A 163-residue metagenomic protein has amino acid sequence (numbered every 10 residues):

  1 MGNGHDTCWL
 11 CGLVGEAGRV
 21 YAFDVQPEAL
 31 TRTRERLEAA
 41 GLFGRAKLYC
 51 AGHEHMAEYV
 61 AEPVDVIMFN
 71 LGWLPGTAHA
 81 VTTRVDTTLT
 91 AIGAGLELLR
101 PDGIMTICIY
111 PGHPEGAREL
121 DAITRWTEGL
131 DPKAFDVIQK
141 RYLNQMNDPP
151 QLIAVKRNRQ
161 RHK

Functional and structural regions predicted by a protein language model:
N3-E16: Conserved SAM-binding loop of SAM-dependent methyltransferases across substrates and taxa, primarily the Class I
E16, E38-G44, G129-A134: Short helix-capping segments at alpha-helix termini
R19-D24: Conserved SAM-binding motif I beta-strand of class I
L30-D65: S-adenosyl-L-methionine
M68-A91: Mobile active-site "lid"/loop adjacent to the S-adenosyl-L-methionine
T77-V81, T106-R125: Conserved class I S-adenosyl-L-methionine
A91, L98-I109: Conserved beta-strand signature within the Rossmann-like core of class I S-adenosyl-L-methionine
G116-K163: Class I S-adenosyl-L-methionine
